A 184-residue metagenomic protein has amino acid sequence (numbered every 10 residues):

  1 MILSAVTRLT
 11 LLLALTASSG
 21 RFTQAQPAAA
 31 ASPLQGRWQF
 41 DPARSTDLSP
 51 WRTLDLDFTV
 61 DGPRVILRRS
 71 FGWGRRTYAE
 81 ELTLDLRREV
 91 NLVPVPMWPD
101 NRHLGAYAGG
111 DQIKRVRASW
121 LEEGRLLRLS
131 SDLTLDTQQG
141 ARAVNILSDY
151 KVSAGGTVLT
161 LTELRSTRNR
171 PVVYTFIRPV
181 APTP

Functional and structural regions predicted by a protein language model:
M1-S4: N-terminal secretory signal peptides that target proteins for export/translocation
V6, G20-R21, L147-Y150: Serine/proline-rich low-complexity intrinsically disordered segments, especially terminal tails, linkers
R8-S18: Bacterial N-terminal signal peptides
Q26-P184: Hydrophobic small-molecule pocket/channel-lining residues, especially in calycin-type beta-barrels
